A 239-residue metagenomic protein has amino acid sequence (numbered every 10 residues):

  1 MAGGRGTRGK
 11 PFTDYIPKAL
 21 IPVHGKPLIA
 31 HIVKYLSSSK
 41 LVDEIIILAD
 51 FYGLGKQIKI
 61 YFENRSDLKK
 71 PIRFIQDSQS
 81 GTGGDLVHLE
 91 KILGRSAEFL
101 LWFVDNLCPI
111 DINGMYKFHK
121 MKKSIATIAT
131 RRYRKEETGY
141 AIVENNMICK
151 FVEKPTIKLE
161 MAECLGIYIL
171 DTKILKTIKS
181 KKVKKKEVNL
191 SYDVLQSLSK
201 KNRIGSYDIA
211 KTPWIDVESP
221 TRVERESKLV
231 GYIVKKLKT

Functional and structural regions predicted by a protein language model:
M1-D14: N-terminal nucleotide-binding beta1-loop-alpha1 segment
M1-G3, A19-P22: A conserved hydrophobic helix/loop-capping motif in glycosyltransferases and polysaccharide synthases
G3, D50, V104, R131: Cofactor-binding loop segments of dinucleotide-utilizing enzymes, especially the Rossmann-like FAD- and NAD(P)+-binding
L20, Y140-V143, L195, S206: A structural signal for short hydrophobic beta-strand segments in well-ordered beta-sheet cores
P22, K26-F103, G114, T177 (+1 more regions): Conserved N-terminal catalytic core of the sugar/cofactor nucleotidyltransferase
V42, S96, K123-S124, N202: Short, high-confidence coil segments that cap the C-terminus of an alpha-helix and link into the following beta-strand
L100, L107, Y116-K120, Y133-K135 (+1 more regions): Catalytic-core segments of class I nucleotidyltransferases/pyrophosphorylases that form NMP-activated intermediates
K122-R132: A short, conserved acidic/glycine-rich loop-to-beta-strand motif that forms the donor nucleotide-sugar/metal
